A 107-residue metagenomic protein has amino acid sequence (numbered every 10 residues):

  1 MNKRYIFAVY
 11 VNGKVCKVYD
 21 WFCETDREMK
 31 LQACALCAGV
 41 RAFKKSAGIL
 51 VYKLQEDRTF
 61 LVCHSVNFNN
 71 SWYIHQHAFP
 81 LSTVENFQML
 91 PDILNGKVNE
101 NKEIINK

Functional and structural regions predicted by a protein language model:
M1-K17: Short aromatic-glycine-(Arg/Gly/Cys) micro-motifs in beta-strand/loop hairpins
Y5-V9, M29, A33, I49-V51 (+1 more regions): Hydrophobic beta-strand residues in large extracellular and virion-surface proteins
K14, W21, Q32-A35, L61: Secreted/extracellular small peptides and ectodomain modules produced from precursors
V18-Y19, S46: Eukaryotic scaffold repeat domains enriched in small/polar residues
D20-R27, V84: Conserved aromatic
E24-K45: A short, charged, amphipathic alpha-helix used as a generic interaction element across diverse proteins
A38-K107: Short, mixed-charge low-complexity intrinsically disordered segments
